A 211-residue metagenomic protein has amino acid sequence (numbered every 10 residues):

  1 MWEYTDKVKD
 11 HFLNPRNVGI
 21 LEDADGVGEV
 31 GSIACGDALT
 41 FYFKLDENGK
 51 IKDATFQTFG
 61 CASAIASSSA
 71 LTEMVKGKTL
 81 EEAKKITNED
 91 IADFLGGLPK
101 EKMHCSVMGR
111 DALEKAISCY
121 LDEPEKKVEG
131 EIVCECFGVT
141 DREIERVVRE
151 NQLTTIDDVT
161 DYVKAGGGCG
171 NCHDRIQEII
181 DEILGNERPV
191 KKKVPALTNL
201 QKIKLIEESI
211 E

Functional and structural regions predicted by a protein language model:
M1, H11-N14, L21-D25: Double-stranded RNA-binding/processing signature
M1-H11, L80-N88, D93, V107-I117 (+1 more regions): Iron-sulfur (Fe-S) cluster-binding modules
V18-N48: Structured beta-strand/loop patches that form or line metal/cofactor-binding pockets in enzymes
I33-Y42, D141-Q152: A short, flexible low-complexity segment enriched in Lys/Arg and Gly/Pro that occurs in N-terminal basic tails
A34-C35, K44-R110: Active-site- and interface-proximal helix/loop "cap" or "latch" segments in soluble metabolic and energy-transducing
E47-F59, G96, D122-E131, E150-G167: Immediate flanking context of iron-sulfur cluster ligation sites
T58-A70, K100, G130-I144, V163-D181: Local cysteine-cluster metal-coordination motifs and their immediate loop/turn environment, predominantly Fe-S cluster
D111-V133, E143, V148: C-terminal domain-closing interface element
